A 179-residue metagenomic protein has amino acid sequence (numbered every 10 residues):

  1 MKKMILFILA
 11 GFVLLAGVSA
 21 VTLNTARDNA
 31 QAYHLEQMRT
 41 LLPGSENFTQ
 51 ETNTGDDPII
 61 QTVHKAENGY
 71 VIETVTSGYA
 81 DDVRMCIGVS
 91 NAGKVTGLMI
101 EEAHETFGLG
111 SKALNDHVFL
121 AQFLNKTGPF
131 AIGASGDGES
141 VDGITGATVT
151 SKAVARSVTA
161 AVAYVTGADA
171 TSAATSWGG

Functional and structural regions predicted by a protein language model:
M1-G179: Flexible, solvent-exposed loop/hinge segments and secondary-structure transition points
